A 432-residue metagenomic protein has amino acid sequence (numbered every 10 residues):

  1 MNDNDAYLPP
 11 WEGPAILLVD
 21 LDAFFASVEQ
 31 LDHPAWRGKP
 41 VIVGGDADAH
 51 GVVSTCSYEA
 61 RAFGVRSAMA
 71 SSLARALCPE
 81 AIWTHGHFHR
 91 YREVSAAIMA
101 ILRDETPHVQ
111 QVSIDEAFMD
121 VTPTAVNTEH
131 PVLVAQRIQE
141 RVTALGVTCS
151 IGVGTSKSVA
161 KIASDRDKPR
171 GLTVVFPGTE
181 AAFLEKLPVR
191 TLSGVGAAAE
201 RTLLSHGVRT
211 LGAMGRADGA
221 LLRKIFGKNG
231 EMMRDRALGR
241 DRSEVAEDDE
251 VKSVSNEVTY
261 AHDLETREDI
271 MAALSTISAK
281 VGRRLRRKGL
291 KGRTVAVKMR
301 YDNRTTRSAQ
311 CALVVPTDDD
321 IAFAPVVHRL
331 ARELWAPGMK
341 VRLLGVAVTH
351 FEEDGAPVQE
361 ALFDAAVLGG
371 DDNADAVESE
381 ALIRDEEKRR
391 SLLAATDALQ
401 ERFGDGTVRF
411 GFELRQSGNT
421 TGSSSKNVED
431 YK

Functional and structural regions predicted by a protein language model:
M1-D235, S243-V245, R283, G370-N373 (+1 more regions): Gly/Gly-Pro- and Ser/Thr-rich, intrinsically disordered tail segments characteristic of DNA damage-repair and tolerance
D5-P10, L18, T191, A199-V341 (+2 more regions): DNA-contacting surface of Y-family translesion DNA polymerases
D22, D48, D302-R304, V348-E353 (+1 more regions): Short, glycine-/Ser/Thr-/acidic-enriched flexible segments
K39, C149, R170, R293-V295 (+2 more regions): Change "...and in nucleic-acid phosphodiester-cleaving endonucleases..." to "...and in nucleic-acid processing enzymes
V112-E116, G154-K157, L290-T294, M339-L343: Short Gly/Ser/Thr- and Asp/Glu-enriched loop/turn motifs at secondary-structure junctions
A117-P123, S308-C311, D364: Short, hydrophobic beta-strand segments
V297, V346, G404: Hydrophobic, well-ordered secondary-structure elements that form the walls of internal hydrophobic environments
T317-A398: C-terminal hydrophobic structural anchor segments that stabilize assembly/packing rather than catalytic chemistry
